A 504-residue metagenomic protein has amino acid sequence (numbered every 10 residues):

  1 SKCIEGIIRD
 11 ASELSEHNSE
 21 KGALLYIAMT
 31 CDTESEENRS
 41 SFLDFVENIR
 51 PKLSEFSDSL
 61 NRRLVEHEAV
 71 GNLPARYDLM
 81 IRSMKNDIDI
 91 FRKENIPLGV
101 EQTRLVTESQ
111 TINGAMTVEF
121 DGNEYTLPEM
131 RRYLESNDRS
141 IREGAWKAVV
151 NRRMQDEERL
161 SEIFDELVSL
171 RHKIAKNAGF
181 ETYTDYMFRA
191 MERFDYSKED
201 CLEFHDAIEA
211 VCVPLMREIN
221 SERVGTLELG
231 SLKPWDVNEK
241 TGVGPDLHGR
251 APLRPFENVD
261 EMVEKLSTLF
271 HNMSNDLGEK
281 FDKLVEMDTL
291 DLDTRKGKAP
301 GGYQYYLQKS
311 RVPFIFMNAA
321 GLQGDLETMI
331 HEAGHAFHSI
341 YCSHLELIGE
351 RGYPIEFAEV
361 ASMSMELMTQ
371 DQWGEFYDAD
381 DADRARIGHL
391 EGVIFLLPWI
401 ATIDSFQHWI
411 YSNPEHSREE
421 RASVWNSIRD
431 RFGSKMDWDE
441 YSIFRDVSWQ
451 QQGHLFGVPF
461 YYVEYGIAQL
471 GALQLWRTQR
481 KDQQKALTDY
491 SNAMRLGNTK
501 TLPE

Functional and structural regions predicted by a protein language model:
S1-P252, K265: A well-structured
M29, S83-K85, D293, M329 (+6 more regions): C-terminal, non-catalytic "cap/extension" segments appended to globular domains
I90-F91, W146-D156, F194-L202, G244-P255 (+5 more regions): Glycine- and acidic
Y125-R142, G244-I330, H335-S339: Active-site-adjacent "gating/activation" loops or surface patches in catalytic cores
N177-Y186, N220-N238, E279-V285, L345-R351 (+2 more regions): Short, glycine/acidic-rich hinge or "gate" loops at secondary-structure transitions that mediate conformational
A210-V211, C342, G352-A382, G388-L390 (+2 more regions): Post-HExxH zinc-binding segment in Zn-dependent metallohydrolases
R223-L247, K283-D293, P354, R386-L390 (+3 more regions): A glycine-rich phosphate-binding loop feature that marks nucleotide/adenosyl-phosphate handling sites
G334-I348, M368: Catalytic Zn2+-binding segment of zinc metalloproteases
